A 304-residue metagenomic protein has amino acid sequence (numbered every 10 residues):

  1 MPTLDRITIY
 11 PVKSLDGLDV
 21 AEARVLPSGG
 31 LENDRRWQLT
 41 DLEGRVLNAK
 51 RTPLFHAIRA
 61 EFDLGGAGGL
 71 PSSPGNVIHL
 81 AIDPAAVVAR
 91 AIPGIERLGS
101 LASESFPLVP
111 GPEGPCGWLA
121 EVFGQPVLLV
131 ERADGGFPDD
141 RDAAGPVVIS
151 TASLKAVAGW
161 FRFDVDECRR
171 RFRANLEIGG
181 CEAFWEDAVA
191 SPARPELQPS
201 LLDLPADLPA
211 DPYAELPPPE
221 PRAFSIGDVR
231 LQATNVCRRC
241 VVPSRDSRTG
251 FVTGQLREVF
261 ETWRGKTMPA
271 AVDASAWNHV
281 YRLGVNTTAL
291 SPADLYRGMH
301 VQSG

Functional and structural regions predicted by a protein language model:
M1-G304: Metal-cofactor-dependent catalytic cores
